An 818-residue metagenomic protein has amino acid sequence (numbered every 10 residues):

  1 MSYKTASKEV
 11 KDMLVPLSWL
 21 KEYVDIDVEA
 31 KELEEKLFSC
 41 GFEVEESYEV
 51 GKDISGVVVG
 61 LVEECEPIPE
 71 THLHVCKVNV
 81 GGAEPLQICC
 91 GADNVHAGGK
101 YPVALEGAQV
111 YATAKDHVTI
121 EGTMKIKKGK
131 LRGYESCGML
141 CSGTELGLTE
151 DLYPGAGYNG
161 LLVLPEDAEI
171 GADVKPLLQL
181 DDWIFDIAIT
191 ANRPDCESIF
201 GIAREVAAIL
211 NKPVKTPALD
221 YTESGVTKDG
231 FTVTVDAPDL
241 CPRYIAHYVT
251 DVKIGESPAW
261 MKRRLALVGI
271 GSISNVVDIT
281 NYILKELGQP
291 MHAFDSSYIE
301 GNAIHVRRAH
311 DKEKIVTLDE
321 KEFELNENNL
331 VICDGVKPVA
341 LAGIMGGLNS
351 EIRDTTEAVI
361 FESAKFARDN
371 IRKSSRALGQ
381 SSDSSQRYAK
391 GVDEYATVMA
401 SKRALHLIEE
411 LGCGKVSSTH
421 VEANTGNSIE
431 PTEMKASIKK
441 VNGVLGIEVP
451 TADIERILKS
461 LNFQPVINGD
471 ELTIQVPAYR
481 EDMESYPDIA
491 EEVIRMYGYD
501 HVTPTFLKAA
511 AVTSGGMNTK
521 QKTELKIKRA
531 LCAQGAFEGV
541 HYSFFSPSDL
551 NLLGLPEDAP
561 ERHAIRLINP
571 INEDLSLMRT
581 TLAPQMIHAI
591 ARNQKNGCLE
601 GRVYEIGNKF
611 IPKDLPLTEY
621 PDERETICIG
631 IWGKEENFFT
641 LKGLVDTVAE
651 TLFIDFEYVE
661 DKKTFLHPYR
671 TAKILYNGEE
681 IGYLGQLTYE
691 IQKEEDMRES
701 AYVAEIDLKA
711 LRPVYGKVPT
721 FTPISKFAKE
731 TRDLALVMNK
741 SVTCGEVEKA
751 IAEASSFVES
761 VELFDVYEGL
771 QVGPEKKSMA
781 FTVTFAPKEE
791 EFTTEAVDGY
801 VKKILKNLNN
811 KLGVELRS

Functional and structural regions predicted by a protein language model:
A6-E223, T227, I360, D383 (+3 more regions): Phosphate-backbone binding interfaces of nucleic-acid-interacting proteins
L17, E35, P67-P69, L210 (+2 more regions): Glycine/proline-enriched, intrinsically flexible loops and inter-domain linkers
E35, S460-V466, D482, K613-L617 (+3 more regions): A carboxyl-terminal module marker
G51-S55, Y221-S224, A511-V512, G516 (+3 more regions): Beta-rich nucleic-acid/ligand-interaction surfaces
V59-I88, L267, S274, T280-N349: Conserved mixed alpha/beta core segments that line enzyme active sites in large multi-domain catalysts
R132-C141, E145-G147, A156-G160, K175 (+5 more regions): Mobile "lid/hinge" segments at catalytic clefts and subdomain interfaces of large enzymes
L210-V235, G412-V441: Terminal amphipathic helices with adjacent charged low-complexity linkers/tails
M434-L599, R732, T784-A786, A796-S818: Extended, well-folded interaction surfaces typified by the phenylalanyl-tRNA synthetase beta subunit core
